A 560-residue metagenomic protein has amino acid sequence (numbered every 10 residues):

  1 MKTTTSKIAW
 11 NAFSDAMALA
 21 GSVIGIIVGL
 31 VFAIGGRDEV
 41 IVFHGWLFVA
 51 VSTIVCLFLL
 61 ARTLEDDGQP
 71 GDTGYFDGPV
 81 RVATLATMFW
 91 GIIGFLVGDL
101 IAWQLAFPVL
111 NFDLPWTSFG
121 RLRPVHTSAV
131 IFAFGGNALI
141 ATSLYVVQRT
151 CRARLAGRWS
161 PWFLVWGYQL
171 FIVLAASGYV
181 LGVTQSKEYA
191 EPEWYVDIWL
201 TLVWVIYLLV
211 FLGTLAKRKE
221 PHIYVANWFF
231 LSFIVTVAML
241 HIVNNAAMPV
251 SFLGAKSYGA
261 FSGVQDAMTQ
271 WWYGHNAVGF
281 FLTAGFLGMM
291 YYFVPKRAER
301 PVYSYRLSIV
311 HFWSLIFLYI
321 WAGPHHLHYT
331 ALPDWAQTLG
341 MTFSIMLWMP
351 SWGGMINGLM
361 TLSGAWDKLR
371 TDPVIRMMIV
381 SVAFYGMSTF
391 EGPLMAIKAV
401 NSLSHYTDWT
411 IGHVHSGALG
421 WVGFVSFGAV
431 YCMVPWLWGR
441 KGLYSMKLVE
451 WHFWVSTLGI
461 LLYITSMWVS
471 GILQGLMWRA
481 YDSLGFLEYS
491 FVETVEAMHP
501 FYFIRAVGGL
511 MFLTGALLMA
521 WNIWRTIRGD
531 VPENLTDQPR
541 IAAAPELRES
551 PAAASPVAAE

Functional and structural regions predicted by a protein language model:
T3-K7, Q69-V82: Cytosolic juxtamembrane amphipathic/interface segments immediately preceding and feeding into a transmembrane helix
N11-G35, V42-E65, R81-F112, W116-V183 (+11 more regions): Hydrophobic cores of alpha-helical transmembrane segments in multi-pass integral membrane proteins
Q69, V243-F261, D266: Conserved, charged catalytic cores of large soluble enzymes
Q185-E188, T330-P333, N401-H405: Membrane-interface helix termini and inter-helical loops of multi-pass transporters
H222-I223: Extended, leucine-rich alpha-helical cores of fungal transcription factors
A260-T269, S404, W409-I411: Active-site-proximal inter-transmembrane loops
V531-A552: Short, highly charged, low-complexity non-transmembrane loops/tails of multi-pass membrane proteins
S550-E560: Short, charged juxtamembrane terminal tails flanking transmembrane helices
